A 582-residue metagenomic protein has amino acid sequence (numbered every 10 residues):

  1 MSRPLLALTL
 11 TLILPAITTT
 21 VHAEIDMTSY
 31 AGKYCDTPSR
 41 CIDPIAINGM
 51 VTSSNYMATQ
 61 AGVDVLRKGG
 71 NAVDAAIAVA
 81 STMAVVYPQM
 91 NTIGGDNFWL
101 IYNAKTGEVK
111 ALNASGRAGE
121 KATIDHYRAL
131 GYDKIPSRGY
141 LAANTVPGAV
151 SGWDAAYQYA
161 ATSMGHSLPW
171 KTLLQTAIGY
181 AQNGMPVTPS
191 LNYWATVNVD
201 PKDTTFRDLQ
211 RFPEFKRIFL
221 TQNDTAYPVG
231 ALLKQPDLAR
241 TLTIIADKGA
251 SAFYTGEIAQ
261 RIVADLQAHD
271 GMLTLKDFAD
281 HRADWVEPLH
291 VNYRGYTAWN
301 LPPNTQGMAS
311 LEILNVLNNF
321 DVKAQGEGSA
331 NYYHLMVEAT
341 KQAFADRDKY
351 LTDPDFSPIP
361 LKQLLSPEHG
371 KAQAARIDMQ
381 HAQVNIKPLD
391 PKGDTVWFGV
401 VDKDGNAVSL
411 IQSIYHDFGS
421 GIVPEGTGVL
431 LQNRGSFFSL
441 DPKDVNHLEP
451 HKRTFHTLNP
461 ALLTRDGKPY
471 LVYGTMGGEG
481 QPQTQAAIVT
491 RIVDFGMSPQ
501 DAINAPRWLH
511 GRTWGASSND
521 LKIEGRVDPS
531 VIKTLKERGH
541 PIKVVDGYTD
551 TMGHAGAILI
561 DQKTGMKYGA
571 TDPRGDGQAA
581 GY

Functional and structural regions predicted by a protein language model:
A7-I17: Bacterial N-terminal signal peptides
I17-A23: Sec/Tat signal peptide C-region and signal peptidase I cleavage site
E24-Q60, D64, A72-K248, F253-T255 (+5 more regions): Noncatalytic scaffold domains of N-terminal-nucleophile
S29, L220, N319-S413, T427 (+2 more regions): Internal maturation/activation junctions in enzymes
V85-A111, R128, M272-T274, N406-L471 (+2 more regions): Active-site rim segments in enzyme catalytic domains, especially the processed small/beta chain of N-terminal
W285, K392-T395, H456-L458: Short, small/polar residue-rich loop motifs at catalytic or cofactor-binding pockets
D404, K452, Q485, D494-T549: Extended C-terminal subregions enriched in glycine
